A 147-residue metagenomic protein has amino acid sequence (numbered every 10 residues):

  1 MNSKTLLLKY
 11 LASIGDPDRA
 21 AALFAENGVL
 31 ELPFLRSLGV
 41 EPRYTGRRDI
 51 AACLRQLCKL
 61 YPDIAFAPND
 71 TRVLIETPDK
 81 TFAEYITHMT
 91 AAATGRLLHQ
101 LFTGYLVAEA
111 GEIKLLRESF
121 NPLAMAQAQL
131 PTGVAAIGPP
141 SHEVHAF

Functional and structural regions predicted by a protein language model:
M1-V29: Short acidic-aromatic low-complexity motifs
L7, L38, I50, T81-A83 (+1 more regions): Hydrophobic aliphatic residue packing
I14, N27, L57, T132-G133: Alpha-helix boundary/capping residues
A21-A22, P42, R96: Flexible, active-site-adjacent loop/turn segments at secondary-structure boundaries
A22-L23, L54, D79, A136: N-proximal short alpha-helices
E26-L74: A solvent-exposed, acidic/Ser-Thr-rich amphipathic alpha-helical stretch
K59-F147: A beta-strand edge to alpha-helix "cap/lid" segment located at domain peripheries
